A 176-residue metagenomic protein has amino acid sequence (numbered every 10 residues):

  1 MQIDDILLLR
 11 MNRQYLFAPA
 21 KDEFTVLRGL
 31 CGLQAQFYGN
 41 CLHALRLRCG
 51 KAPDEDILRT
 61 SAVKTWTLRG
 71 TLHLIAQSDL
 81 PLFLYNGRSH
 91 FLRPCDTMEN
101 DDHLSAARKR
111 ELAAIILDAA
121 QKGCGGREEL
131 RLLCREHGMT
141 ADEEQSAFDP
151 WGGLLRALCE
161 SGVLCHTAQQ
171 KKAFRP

Functional and structural regions predicted by a protein language model:
M1-Q145: Phosphate-backbone binding and catalysis cores of DNA-processing enzymes
D56-S61, L155-S161: Basic amphipathic alpha-helical segments that dock to polyanions
G70-L72, D149, F174: Short linear loop/turn motifs
A76-L80, Q170-P176: Short, cationic-aromatic polyanion-contact patches
E143, T167-A168: A generic structural-conservation signal
E143-G153: A contiguous catalytic/ligand-binding core that recognizes phosphate-bearing ligands
G152-L155, C159, A168, K172: Eukaryote-skewed repeat-based solenoidal scaffolds used as protein-protein interaction platforms, primarily
